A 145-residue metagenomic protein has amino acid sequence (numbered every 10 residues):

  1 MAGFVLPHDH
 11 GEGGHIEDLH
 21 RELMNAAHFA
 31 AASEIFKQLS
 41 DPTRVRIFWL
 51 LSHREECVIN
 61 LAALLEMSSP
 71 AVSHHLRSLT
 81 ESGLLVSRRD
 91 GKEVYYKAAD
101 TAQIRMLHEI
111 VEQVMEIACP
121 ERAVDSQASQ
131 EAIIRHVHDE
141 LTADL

Functional and structural regions predicted by a protein language model:
M1-H28, A102-L145: C-terminal regulatory/oligomerization modules of transcriptional regulators
A26-P70, V94-A102: N-terminal helix-turn-helix DNA-binding core of bacterial DNA-binding proteins
A63, H74, T80-E81: Alpha-helical residues within the helix-turn-helix
A71-V72, Q127: Intrinsic low-complexity/disordered segments
V72-L76, K92: Generic detector of contiguous secondary-structure segments
T80-D90, K97: Beta-hairpin "wing" of winged helix-turn-helix
